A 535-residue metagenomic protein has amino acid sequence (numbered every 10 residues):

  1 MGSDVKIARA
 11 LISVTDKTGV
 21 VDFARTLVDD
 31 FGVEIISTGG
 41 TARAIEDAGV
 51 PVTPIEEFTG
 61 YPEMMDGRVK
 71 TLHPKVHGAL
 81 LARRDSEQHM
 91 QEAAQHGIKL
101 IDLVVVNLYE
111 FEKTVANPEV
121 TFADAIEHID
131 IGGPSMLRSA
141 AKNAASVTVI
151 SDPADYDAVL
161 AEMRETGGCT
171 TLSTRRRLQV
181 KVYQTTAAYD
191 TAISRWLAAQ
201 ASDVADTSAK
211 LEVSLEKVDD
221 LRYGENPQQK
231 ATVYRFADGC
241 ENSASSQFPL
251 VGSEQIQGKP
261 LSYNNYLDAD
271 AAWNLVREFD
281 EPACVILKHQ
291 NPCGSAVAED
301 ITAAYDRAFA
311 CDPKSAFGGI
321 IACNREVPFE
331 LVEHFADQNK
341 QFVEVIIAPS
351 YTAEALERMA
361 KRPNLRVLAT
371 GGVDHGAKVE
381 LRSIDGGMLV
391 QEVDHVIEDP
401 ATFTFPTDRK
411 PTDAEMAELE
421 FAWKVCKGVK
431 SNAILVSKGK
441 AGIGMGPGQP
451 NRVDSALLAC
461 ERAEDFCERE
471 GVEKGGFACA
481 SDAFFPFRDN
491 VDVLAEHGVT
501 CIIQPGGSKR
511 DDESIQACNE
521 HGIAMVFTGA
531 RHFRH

Functional and structural regions predicted by a protein language model:
M1-F58: N-terminal glycine-/serine-/threonine-rich phosphate-binding loop
G2-I12, V106-Y109, Y189-T191, R195-H535: ATP-dependent carboxylate/acyl-activation modules
V28-D29, E46, D130, A141 (+3 more regions): Anion (oxyanion) recognition and catalysis
I35, V52, V147-V149, V367 (+1 more regions): Hydrophobic beta-strand scaffold residues
G40-F111: Glycine-rich nucleotide/cofactor/substrate-binding loop typically near the N-terminus or early in the first domain
R84-P134, R138-A141, T404-D413: Active-site/ligand-binding-proximal alpha/beta "capping" segment
M136, N143-V159: Mobile "lid/hinge" segments at catalytic clefts and subdomain interfaces of large enzymes
P153-A154, A158-K210: Non-catalytic interaction/clamp surfaces of large macromolecular machines
